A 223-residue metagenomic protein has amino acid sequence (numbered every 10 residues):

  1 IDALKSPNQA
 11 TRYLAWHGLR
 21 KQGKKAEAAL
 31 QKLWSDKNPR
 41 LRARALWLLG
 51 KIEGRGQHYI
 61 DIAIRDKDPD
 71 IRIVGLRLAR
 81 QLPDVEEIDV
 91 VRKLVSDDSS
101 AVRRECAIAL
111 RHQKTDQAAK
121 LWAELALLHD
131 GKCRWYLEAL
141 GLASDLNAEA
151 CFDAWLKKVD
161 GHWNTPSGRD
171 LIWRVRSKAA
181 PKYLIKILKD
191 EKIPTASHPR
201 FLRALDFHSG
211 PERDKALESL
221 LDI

Functional and structural regions predicted by a protein language model:
I1-I223: Long, ordered, helix-rich scaffold segments
